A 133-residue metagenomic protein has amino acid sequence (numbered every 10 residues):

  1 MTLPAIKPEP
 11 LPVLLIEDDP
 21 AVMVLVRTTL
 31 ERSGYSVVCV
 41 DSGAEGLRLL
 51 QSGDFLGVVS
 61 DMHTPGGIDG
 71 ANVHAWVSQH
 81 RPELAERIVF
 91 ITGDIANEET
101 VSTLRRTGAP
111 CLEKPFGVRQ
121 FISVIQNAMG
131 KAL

Functional and structural regions predicted by a protein language model:
M1-L14, S33, S78-Q79, L84 (+2 more regions): Non-catalytic signal-transmission and effector/linker regions of two-component phosphorelay proteins
E17: Conserved acidic carboxylate
A21-R32: Charged docking surfaces used in two-component/phosphorelay signaling
M23, P65-G67, A96: The feature encodes the CheY-like receiver
R27, C39-G57, P65, Q79: Acidic, metal-coordinating helix/loop segments flanking the phosphotransfer/catalytic sites of two-component signaling
R48, D69-L84: Short amphipathic alpha-helix used as the core "switch/output" element in two-component signaling
I91-T92: Hydrophobic/aromatic residues positioned on beta-strands within the core alpha/beta folds
K114: A Lys-centered signature of the CheY-like receiver
